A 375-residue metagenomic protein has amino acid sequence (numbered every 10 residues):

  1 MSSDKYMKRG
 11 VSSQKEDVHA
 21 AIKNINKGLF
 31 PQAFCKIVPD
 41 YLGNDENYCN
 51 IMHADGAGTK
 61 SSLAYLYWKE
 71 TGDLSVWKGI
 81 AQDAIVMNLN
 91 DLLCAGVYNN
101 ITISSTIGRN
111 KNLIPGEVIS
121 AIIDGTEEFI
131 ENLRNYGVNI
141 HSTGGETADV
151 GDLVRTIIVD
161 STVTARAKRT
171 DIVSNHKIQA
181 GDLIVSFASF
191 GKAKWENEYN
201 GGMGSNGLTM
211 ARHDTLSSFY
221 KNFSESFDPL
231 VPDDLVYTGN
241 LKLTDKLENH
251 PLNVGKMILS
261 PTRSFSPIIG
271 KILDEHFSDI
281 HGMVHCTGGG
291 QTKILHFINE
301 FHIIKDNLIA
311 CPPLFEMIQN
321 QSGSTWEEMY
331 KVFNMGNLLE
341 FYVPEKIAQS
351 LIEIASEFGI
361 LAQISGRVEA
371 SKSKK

Functional and structural regions predicted by a protein language model:
M1-K375: Helix-biased detector of long, well-ordered alpha-helical tracts
